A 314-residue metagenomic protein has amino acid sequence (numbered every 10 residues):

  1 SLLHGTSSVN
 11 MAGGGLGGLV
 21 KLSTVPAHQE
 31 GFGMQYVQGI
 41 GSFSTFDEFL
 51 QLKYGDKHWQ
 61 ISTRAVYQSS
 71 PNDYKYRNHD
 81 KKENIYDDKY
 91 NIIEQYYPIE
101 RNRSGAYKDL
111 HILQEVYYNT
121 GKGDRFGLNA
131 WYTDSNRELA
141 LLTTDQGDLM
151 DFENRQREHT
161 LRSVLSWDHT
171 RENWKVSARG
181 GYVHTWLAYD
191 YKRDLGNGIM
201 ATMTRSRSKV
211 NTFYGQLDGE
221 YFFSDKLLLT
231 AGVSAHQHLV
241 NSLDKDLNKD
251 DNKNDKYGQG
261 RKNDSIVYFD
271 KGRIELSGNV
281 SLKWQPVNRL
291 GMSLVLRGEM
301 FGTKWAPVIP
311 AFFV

Functional and structural regions predicted by a protein language model:
S1-L3, V9-N10, G14-Q38, E48-Q51: N-terminal periplasmic accessory domains that precede and gate Gram-negative outer-membrane beta-barrel machines
Q35-V37, D47, Y97-N102, D145-N154 (+6 more regions): Extracellular loop and loop/strand-boundary signature of outer-membrane beta-barrel proteins
Q38-S42, D56, Y67-P71, Y132-N136 (+5 more regions): Transmembrane beta-strands of outer-membrane beta-barrel pores
S42-S69, K81-N136, H159-S166, T170-R171 (+1 more regions): Transmembrane beta-barrel wall of Gram-negative outer-membrane proteins
H58-I61, G123-F126, N173-V176, K226-L229 (+1 more regions): Repeated loop/turn-to-beta-strand initiation elements of outer-membrane beta-barrel proteins
S70, Y74, R103-D109, N119 (+2 more regions): Flexible loop and strand-edge segments within Gram-negative outer membrane beta-barrel domains
Y74-D80, A130-T133, E138-G147, G180 (+5 more regions): Outer-membrane beta-barrel translocator domains and adjoining extracellular loop/strand segments of Gram-negative
S224-T230, S234-H238, G260-V314: Structural signature of Gram-negative outer-membrane beta-barrels, strongest in the C-terminal barrel of TonB-dependent
